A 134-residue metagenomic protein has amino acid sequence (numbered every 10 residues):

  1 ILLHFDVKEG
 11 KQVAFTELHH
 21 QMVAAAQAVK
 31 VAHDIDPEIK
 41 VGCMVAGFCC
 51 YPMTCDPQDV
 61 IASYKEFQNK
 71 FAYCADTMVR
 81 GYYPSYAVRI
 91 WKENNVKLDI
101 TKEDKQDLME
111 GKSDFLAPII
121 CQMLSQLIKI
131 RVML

Functional and structural regions predicted by a protein language model:
I1-L134: Active-site region of glycoside hydrolase catalytic domains
